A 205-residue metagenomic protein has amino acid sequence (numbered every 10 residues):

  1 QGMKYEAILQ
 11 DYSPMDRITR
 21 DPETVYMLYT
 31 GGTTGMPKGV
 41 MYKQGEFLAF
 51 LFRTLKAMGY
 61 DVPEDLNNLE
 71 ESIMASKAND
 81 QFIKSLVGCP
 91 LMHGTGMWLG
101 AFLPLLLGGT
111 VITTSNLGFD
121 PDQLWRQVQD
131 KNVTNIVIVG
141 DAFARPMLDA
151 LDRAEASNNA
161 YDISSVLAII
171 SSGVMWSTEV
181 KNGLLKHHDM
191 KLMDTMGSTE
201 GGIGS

Functional and structural regions predicted by a protein language model:
Q1, A7, K38-M41, T110-L117 (+1 more regions): Short beta-strand->loop structural element characteristic of the AMP-binding/adenylate-forming
Q1-P22, L48-L51, L151-R153, I203: ANL superfamily adenylate-forming
Q10-Y29, G35-M36, L66, I73-S85: Conserved pre-ATP/AMP-binding loop-to-beta segment of ANL
T24, G45, G140-D141, V174 (+1 more regions): Alpha-helix N-cap/helix-start capping motif
V25-D65: Conserved AMP-binding A3 loop
T30-T33, S85, L91, V128 (+4 more regions): Conserved S/T- and glycine-rich ATP-binding loop of Class I adenylate-forming
L48-G88, M92-V137, A150, A154-E155: Conserved AMP-binding/adenylation subdomain of ANL enzymes
L106-G109, V133-I138, L148-S205: Gly/Ser/Thr-rich phosphate-binding loop
